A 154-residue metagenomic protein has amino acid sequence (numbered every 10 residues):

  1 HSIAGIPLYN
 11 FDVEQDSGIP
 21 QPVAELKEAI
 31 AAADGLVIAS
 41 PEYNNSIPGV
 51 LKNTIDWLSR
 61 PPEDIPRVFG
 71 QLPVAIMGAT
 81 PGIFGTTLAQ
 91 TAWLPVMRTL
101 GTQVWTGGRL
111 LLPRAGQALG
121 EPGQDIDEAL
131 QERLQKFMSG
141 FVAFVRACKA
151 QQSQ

Functional and structural regions predicted by a protein language model:
H1-D64, Q124-Q154: N-terminal beta1-alpha1-beta2 submodule of the flavodoxin-like/Rossmannoid cofactor-binding fold
H1-L8, E63, R67-V68, L72 (+1 more regions): Mobile beta-alpha loop/short-helix "lid" or hinge segments that flank ligand
E14, S59, V74, G78-A79 (+1 more regions): A broad detector of the eukaryotic-type serine/threonine protein kinase catalytic domain
A32, S46, T54, R67 (+3 more regions): Generic detector of intrinsically disordered, low-complexity, polar/charged segments
G35, G49, Q71, G82-T86 (+1 more regions): Glycine-centered flexibility sites
G70-R114, A129-E132: Short, glycine-/small-residue-rich phosphate/pyrophosphate-handling segment
